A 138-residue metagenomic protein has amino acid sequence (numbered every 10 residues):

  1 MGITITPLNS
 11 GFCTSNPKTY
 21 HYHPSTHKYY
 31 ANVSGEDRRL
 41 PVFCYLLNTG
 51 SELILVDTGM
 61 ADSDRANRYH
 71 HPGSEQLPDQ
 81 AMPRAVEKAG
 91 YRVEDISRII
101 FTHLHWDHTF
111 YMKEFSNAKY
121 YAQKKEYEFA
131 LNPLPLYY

Functional and structural regions predicted by a protein language model:
M1-I5: Extreme N-terminal starter segment of soluble prokaryotic enzymes
P7-N9, A122: Structural signal for conserved beta-strand scaffold positions within catalytic alpha/beta enzyme cores
F12-R84: Conserved beta-strand hairpin/beta-sheet module of binuclear metal-dependent hydrolase folds, prominently
L53, M60-Y138: Active-site HxH/HxHxD metal-binding segment of metal-dependent hydrolases
